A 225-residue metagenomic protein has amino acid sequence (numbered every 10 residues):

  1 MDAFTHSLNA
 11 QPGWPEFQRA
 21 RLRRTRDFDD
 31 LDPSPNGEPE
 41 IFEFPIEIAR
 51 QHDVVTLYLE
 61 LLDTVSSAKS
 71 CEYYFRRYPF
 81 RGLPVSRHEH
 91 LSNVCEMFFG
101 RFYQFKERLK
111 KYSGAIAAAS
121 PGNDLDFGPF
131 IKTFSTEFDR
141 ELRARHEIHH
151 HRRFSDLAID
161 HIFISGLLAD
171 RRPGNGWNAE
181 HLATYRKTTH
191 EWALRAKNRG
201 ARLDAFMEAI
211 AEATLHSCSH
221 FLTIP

Functional and structural regions predicted by a protein language model:
M1-V55, L125-P225: Acidic, Ser/Thr/Gly/Pro-rich intrinsically disordered interaction regions
A3-H6, R81-E89, C95, Y103-F105: Short N-terminal signal/transit or membrane-insertion segments and the immediately adjacent low-complexity/disordered
R26-D32, E38, A68-P79, L109 (+2 more regions): Extended amphipathic alpha-helical scaffold segments
Q51-S92: A glycine-rich, hydrophobic loop/mini-helix early in the fold
Y58, L62-V65, K69-E72, F99-F102 (+5 more regions): A structural signal for well-ordered alpha-helices, especially hydrophobic packing surfaces of coiled-coils
E72-R87, I116-A119, R152, S217 (+1 more regions): Secondary-structure edge/capping motif, primarily at the C-terminal ends of alpha-helices and the immediately following
C95-S135, H151, S155-D156: Flexible secondary-structure boundary motifs
